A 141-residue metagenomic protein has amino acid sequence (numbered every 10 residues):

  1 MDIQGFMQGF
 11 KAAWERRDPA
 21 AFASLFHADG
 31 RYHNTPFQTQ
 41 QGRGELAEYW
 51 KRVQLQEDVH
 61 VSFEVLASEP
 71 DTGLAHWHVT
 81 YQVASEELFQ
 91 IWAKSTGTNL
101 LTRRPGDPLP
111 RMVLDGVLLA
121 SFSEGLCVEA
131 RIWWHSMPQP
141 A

Functional and structural regions predicted by a protein language model:
M1-A141: C-terminal and inter-domain tail/linker signature
